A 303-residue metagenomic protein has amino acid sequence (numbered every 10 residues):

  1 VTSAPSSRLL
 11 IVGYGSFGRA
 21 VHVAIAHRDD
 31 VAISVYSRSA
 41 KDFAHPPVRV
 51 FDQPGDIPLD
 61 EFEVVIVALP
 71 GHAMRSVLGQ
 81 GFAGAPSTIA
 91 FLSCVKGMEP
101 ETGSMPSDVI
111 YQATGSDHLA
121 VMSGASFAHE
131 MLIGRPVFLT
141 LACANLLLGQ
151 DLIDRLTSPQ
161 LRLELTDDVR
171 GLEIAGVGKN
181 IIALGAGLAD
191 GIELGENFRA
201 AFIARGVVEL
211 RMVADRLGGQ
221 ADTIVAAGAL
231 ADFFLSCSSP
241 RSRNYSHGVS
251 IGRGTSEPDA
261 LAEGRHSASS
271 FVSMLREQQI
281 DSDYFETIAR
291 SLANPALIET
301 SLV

Functional and structural regions predicted by a protein language model:
V1-V64: NAD(P)+-binding Rossmann beta1-loop-alpha1 motif at the extreme N-terminus of oxidoreductases
A4, G84, V109-L119, P136-T223: Internal alpha-helical scaffold of NAD(P)-dependent oxidoreductase catalytic cores
V12, S16, A20, L69-A73 (+11 more regions): Conserved active-site and cofactor/substrate-binding residues in soluble primary-metabolism enzymes
Y14-G18, H22, F51-P136, L152-D154: Rossmann-like NAD(P)(H) cofactor-binding subdomain of soluble oxidoreductases
S39-A40, K96-M98, S123-H129, N145 (+4 more regions): Glycine-rich beta-alpha junction loops
A40-P46, P100-T102, G149: Short, charged/polar "capping" segments at the starts of alpha-helices and the immediately preceding loops
K179, A186-G187, D215-V303: NAD(P)-dependent Rossmann-like dehydrogenase/reductase catalytic/cofactor-binding core
